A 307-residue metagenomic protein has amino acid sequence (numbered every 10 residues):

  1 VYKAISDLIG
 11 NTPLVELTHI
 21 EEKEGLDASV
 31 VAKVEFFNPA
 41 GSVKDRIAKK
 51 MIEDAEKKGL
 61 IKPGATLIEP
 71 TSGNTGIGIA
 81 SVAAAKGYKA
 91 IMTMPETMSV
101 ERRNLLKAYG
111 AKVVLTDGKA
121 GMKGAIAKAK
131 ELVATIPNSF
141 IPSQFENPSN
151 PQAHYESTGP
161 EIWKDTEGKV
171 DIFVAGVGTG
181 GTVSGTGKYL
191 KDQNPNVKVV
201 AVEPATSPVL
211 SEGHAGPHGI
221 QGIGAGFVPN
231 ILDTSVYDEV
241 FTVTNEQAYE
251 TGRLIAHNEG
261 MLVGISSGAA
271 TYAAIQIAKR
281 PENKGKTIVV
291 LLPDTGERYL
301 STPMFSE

Functional and structural regions predicted by a protein language model:
V1-E307: PLP-dependent amino-acid enzyme catalytic core
